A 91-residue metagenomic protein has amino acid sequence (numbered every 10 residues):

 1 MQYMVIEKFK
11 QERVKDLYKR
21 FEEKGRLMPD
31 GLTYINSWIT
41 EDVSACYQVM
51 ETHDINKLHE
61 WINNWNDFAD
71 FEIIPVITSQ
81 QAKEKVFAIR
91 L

Functional and structural regions predicted by a protein language model:
M1-I35, I39-A45, H53-K57, I77-L91: Short S/T/G/P-rich N-terminal loop/turn motif that feeds into the first structured element of a domain
Y18, N66-D67: N-terminus-centered regions that define maturation/targeting leaders and the start of the first functional domain
E51-T52, N64: Conserved catalytic core of Hanks-type protein kinase domains
L58-W65: Short, electropositive alpha-helical surface patch
F68-S79: Conserved short beta-strand edge segments in small beta-sheet-based binding/regulatory domains
